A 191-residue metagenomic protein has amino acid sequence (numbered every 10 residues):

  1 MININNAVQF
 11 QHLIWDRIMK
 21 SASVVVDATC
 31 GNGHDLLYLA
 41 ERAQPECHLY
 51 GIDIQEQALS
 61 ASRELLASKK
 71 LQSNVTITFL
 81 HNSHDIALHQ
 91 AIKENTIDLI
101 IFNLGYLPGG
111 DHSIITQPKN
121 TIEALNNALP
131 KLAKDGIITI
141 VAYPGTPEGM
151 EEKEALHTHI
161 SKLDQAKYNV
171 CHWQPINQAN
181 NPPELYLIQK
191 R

Functional and structural regions predicted by a protein language model:
M1-S23, H34-E41: S-adenosyl-L-methionine
T29-G33: Class I SAM-dependent methyltransferase "Motif I" SAM/SAH-binding loop
A43-Q44, L132-K134: Helix-to-beta-strand junctions that scaffold the AdoMet/dcAdoMet cofactor pocket in Class I SAM-dependent enzymes
H48-D53: Conserved SAM-binding motif I beta-strand of class I
S60-E94: S-adenosyl-L-methionine
F102-A124: Mobile active-site "lid"/loop adjacent to the S-adenosyl-L-methionine
D135-A142: Conserved beta-strand signature within the Rossmann-like core of class I S-adenosyl-L-methionine
G149-R191: Class I S-adenosyl-L-methionine
